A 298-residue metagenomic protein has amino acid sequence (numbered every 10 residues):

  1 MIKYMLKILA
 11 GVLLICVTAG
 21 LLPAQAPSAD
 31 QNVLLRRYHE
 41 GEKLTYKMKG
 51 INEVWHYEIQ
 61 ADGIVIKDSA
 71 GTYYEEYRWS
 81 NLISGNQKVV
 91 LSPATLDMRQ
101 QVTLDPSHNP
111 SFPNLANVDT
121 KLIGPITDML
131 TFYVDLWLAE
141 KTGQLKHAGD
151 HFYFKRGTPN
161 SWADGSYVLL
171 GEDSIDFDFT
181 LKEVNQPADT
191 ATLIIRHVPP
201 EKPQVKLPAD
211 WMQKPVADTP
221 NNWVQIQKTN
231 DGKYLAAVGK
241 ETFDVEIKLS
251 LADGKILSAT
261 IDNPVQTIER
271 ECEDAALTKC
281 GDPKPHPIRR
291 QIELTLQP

Functional and structural regions predicted by a protein language model:
M1-V12: Bacterial N-terminal signal peptides that target proteins for export
L14-I15, I256: Generic hydrophobic secondary-structure signal
I15-P23: C-terminal segment of classical bacterial N-terminal signal peptides
Q25-P298: Signature of exported/secreted
